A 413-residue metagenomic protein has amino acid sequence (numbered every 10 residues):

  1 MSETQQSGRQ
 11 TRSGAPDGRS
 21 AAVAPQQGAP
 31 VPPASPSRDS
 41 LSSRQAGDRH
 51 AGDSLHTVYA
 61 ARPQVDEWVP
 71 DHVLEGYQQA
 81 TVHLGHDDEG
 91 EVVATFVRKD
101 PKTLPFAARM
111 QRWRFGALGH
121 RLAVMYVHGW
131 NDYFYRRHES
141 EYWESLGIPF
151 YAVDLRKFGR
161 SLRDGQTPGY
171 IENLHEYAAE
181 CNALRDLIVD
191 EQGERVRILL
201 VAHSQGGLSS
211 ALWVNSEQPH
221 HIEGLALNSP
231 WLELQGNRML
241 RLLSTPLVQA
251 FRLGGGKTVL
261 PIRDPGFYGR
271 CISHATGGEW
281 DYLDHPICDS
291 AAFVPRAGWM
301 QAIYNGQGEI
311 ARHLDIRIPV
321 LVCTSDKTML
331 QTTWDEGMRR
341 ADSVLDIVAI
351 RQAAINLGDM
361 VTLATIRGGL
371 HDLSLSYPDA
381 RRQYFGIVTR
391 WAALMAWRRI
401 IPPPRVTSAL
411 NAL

Functional and structural regions predicted by a protein language model:
G47-G116: N-terminal cap/lid segment of alpha/beta-hydrolase-fold proteins
R121, H128-D132: Active-site glycine-rich loops that stabilize anionic/oxyanionic intermediates across multiple enzyme folds
D132-Y135, E144-D164: Conserved alpha/beta-hydrolase
Y170-D190: Alpha/beta-hydrolase active-site loop
Q192-H203: Alpha/beta-hydrolase fold nucleophile elbow
Q205, S209-P295: Alpha/beta-hydrolase-fold enzymes
P261-D359: Serine-hydrolase catalytic core
T362-L413: Catalytic active-site module of serine/aspartate enzymes centered on a nucleophile-bearing elbow/loop
